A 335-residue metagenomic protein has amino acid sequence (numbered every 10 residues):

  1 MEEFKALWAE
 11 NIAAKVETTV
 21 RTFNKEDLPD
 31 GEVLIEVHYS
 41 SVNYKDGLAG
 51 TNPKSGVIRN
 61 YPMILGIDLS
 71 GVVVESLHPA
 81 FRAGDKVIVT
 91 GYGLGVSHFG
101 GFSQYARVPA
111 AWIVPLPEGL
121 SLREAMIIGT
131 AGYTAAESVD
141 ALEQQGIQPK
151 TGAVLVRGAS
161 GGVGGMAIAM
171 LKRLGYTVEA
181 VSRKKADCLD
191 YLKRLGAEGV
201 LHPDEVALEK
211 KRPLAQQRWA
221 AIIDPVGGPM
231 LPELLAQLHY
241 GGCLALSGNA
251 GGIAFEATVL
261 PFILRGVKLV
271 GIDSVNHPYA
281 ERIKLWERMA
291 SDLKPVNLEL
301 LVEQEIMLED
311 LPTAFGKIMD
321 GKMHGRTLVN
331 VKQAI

Functional and structural regions predicted by a protein language model:
E2, I283-I335: C-terminal hydrophobic helical "lid"/dimerization subdomain of Rossmann-like NAD(P)H-dependent oxidoreductases
E26-V42, P53-G93: Glycine-rich beta-strand-centered segment in the early N-terminal region that forms part of a ligand/cofactor-binding
T90-L155: NAD(P)H dinucleotide-binding glycine-rich loop of Rossmann-like/cofactor-binding domains, especially the beta1-alpha1
F102, R183-Y191, I253-V259: Short, glycine/polar-rich helix-capping loops at beta-to-alpha or helix-loop-helix junctions that flank or form
M126-P203: Mid-domain Rossmann-like dinucleotide-binding core that forms the NAD(H)/NADP(H) cofactor-binding site
V206-Q217: Short amphipathic alpha-helix with an adjacent loop that forms part of the alpha/beta core around
A220-I223, A245: N-terminal Rossmann-like NAD(P) cofactor-binding module of classical short-chain dehydrogenase/reductase
P229-P295, V331-I335: Glycine-rich phosphate-binding loop and adjacent beta-alpha segment of Rossmann(oid) nucleotide-cofactor-binding
